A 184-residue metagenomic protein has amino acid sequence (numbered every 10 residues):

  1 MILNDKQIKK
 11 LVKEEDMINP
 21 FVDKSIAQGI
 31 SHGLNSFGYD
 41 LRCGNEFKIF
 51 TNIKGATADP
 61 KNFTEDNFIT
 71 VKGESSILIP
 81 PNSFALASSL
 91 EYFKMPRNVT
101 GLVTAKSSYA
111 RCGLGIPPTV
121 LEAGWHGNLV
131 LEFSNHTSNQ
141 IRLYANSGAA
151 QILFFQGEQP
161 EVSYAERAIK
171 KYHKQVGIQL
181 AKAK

Functional and structural regions predicted by a protein language model:
M1-K184: Non-catalytic terminal segments and appended small domains
